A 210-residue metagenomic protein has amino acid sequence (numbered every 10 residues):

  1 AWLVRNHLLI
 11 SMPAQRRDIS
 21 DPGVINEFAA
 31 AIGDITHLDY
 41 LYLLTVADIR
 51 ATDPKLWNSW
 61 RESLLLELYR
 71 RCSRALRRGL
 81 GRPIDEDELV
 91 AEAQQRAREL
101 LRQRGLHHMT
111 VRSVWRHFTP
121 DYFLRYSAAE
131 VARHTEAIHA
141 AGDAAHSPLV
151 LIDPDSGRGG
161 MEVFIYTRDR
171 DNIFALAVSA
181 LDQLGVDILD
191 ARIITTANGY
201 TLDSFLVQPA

Functional and structural regions predicted by a protein language model:
A1-S11, L44, D48: His-Asp-centered metal-binding catalytic motifs of divalent-metal-dependent phosphohydrolases/nucleases
W2-L3, Q15-D18, L151-S156: Short amphipathic alpha-helical segments, especially helix-boundary/capping motifs
H7-G23: Short acidic/His-enriched helical or mixed secondary-structure segments at domain edges of catalytic enzymes and some
G23-A210: Regulatory modules associated with amino-acid/nitrogen control
